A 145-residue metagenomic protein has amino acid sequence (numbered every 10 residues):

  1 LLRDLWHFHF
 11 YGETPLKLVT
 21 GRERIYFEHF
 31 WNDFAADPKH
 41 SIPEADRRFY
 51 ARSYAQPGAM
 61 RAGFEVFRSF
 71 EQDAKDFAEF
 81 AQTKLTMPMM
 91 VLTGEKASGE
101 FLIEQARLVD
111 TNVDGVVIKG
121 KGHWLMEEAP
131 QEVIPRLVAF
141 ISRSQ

Functional and structural regions predicted by a protein language model:
L1-V117, M126, V138-Q145: Flexible "cap/lid" subdomain of the alpha/beta-hydrolase fold that forms the substrate-access gate
K121-I134: Catalytic histidine-centered segment of alpha/beta-hydrolase-like enzymes
